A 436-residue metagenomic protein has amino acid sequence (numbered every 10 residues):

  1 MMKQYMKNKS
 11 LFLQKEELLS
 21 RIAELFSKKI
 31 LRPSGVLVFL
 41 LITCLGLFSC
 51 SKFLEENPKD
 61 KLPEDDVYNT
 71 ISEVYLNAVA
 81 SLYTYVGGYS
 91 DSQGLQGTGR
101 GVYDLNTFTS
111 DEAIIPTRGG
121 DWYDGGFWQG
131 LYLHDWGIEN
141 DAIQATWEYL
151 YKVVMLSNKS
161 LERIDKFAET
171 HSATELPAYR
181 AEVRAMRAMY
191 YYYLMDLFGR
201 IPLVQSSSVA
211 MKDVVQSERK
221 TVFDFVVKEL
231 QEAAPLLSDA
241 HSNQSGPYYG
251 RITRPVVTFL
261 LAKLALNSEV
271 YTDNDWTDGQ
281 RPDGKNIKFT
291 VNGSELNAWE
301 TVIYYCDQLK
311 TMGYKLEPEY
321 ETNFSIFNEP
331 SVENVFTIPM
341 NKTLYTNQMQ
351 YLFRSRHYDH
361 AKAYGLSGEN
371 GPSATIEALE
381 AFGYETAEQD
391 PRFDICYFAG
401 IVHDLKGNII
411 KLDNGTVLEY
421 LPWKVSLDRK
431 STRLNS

Functional and structural regions predicted by a protein language model:
M1-K59: Bacterial Sec-dependent N-terminal signal peptides
Q4-Y5, K15, I22, P33 (+5 more regions): Positively charged, low-complexity intrinsically disordered regions
L11, S20-A23, L31-V36, G87 (+5 more regions): N-terminal, helix-rich and Lys/Arg-enriched segments in bacterial and organellar proteins
S51-W128, I201, R251-K430: An aromatic- and glycine-enriched ligand-binding surface/loop that stacks and positions planar moieties
D60-P63, Q205-M211: Short linear capping/connector segments at secondary-structure termini
S72-A80, T84-L95, I115-F198, A210-G246 (+1 more regions): Conserved, well-structured interaction surfaces
F167, Y193, L197-R200, V204-S206 (+4 more regions): Alpha-solenoid helical repeat scaffolds
